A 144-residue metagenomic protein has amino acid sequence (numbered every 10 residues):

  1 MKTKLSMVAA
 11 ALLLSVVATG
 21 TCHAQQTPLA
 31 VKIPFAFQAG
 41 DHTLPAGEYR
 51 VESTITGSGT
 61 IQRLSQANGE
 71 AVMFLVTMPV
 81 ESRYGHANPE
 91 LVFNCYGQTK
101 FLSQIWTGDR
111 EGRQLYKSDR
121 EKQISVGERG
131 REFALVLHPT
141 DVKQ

Functional and structural regions predicted by a protein language model:
M1-A9: Bacterial N-terminal signal peptides that target proteins for export
A9-V17: Bacterial N-terminal signal peptides
A11, S58-V76: Short, solvent-exposed cationic patches
T19-A24: Sec/Tat signal peptide C-region and signal peptidase I cleavage site
Q26-H42: Short N-terminal segments immediately surrounding and downstream of signal-peptide cleavage
F35, T60-S65, L102-I105: Short polybasic amphipathic segments
G47-V51: A short tyrosine-centered beta-strand micro-motif
T77-Q144: Beta-strand-rich cores of mature extracytoplasmic or soluble domains
